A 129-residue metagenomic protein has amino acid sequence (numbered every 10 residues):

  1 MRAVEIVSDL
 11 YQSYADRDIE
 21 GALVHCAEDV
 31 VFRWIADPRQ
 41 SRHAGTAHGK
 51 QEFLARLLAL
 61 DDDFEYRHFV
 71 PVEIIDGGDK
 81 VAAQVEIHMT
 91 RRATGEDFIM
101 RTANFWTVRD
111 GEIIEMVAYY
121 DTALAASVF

Functional and structural regions predicted by a protein language model:
M1-E28: Short, low-complexity N-terminal intrinsically disordered segments enriched in polar/charged residues
A3-V4, R42, H88: A short, structure-level motif marking secondary-structure boundaries and short turns
I6, F53-R56, A83: C-terminal ligand-sensing/allosteric alpha-helical core of TetR-family HTH transcriptional regulators
D9-Q12, H43, E115: Short, flexible active-site loop motifs that bind/organize anionic cofactors or intermediates
G21, A27-G78: A solvent-exposed, acidic/Ser-Thr-rich amphipathic alpha-helical stretch
A59-F129: A beta-strand edge to alpha-helix "cap/lid" segment located at domain peripheries
